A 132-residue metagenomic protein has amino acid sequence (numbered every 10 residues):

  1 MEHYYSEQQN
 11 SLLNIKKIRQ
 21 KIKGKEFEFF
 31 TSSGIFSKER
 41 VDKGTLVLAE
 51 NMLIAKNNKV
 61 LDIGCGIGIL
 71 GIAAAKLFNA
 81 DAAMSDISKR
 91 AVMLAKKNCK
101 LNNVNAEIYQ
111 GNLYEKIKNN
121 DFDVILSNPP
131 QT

Functional and structural regions predicted by a protein language model:
M1-K23, G34: N-terminal auxiliary segments of SAM/dcSAM-dependent transferases
Y4-Y5, F36, Y114, F122: Aromatic side chains
K25-F27: Well-ordered beta-strand scaffold positions
T31-K38: Class I SAM-dependent methyltransferase Rossmann-like catalytic core, especially the SAM/SAH-binding loop
R40-D42: Short glycine/proline-enriched turns and hinge-like loops at secondary-structure junctions
G44-S127: Conserved SAM/SAH cofactor-binding pocket of Class I
T132: Active-site beta-alpha loop architecture of Rossmann-like, nucleotide-cofactor-dependent enzymes
